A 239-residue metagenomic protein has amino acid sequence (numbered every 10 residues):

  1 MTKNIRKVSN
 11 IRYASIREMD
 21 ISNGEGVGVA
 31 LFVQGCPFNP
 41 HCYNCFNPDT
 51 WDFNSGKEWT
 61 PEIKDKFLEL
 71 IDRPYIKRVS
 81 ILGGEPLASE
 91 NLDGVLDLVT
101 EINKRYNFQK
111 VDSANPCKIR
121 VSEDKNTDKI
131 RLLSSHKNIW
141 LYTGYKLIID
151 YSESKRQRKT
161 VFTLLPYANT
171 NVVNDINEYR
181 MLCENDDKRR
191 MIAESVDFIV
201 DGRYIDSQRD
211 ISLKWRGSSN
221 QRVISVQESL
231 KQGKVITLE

Functional and structural regions predicted by a protein language model:
K3-G24, D72-P74, N103-E239: Auxiliary Fe-S-binding modules of radical SAM enzymes
S9-I11, I21-P61: Canonical Radical SAM [4Fe-4S] cluster-binding loop centered on the CxxxCxxC motif and its immediate flanking residues
A30-F32, N44, R78-S80, W140 (+1 more regions): Short, conserved beta-strand segments within well-ordered enzyme catalytic domains that often line or immediately flank
T50, G84, Y204: Flexible loop residues that form catalytic and substrate-binding hotspots at small-molecule/glycan-binding clefts
D52-F53, E85-E90, N174: Short, small-residue-enriched loops and turns at beta-alpha junctions that line or gate enzyme active sites
E58-D72: Glycine-rich, highly charged phosphate/nucleotide-binding loops
T60-K64, D93-V99, L182-D187: Charged helix-capping and loop-helix junction motifs
Y75-I102, I211, N220: Conserved glycine-rich "GG(E/T)P / GGGxP" loop and the immediately following alpha-helix in the radical SAM core
